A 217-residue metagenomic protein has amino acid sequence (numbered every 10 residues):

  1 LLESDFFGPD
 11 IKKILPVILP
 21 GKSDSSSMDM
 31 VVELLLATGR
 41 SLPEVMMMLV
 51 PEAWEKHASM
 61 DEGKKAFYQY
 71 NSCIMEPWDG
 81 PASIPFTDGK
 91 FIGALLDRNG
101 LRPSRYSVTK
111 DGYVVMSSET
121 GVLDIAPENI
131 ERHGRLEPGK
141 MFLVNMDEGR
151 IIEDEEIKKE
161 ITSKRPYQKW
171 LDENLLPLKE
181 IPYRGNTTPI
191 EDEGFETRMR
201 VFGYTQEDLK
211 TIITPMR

Functional and structural regions predicted by a protein language model:
L1-R217: Conserved short alpha-helical segments that host acidic/polar catalytic motifs at enzyme active sites
